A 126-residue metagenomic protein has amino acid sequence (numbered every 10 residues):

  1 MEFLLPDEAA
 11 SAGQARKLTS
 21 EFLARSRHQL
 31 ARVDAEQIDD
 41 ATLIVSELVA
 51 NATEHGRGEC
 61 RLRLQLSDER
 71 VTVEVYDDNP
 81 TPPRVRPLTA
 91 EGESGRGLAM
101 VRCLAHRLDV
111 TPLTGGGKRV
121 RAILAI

Functional and structural regions predicted by a protein language model:
M1-D7, T53-I126: Conserved beta-strand-loop-beta-strand hairpin that lines the nucleotide-binding pocket of ATP/GTP-utilizing enzymes
M1-E21: Short beta-to-alpha transition helix within the HATPase_c
A12, A35-I38, L98: Short, structured helix-loop boundary elements
K17, F22-S46: Conserved short strand/loop->alpha-helix "switch" segment adjacent to the catalytic nucleotide/phosphoryl-transfer site
S26-Q29, N51, P82: Alpha-helix C-capping/helix-to-loop hinge sites
I44-H55: Amphipathic alpha-helical interface segments
